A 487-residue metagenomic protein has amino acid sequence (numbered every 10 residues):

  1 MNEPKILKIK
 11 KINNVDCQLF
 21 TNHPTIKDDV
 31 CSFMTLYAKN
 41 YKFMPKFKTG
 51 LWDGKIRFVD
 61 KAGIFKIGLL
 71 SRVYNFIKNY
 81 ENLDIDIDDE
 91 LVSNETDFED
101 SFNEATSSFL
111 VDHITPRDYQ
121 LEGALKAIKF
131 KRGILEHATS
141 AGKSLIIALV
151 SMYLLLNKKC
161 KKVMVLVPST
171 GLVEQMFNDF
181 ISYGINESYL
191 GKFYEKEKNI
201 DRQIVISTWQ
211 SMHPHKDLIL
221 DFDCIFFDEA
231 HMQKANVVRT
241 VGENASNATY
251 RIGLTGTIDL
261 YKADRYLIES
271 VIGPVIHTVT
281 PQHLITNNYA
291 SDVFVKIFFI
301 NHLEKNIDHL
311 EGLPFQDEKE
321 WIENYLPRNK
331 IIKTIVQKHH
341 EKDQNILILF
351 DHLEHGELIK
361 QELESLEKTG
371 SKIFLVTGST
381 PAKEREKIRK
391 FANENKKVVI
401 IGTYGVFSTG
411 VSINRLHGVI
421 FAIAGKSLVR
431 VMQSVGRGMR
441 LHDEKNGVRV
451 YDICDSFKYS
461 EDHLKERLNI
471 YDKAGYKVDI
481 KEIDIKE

Functional and structural regions predicted by a protein language model:
L91-E136: Conserved pre-motif I regulatory segment
F130-L154: Walker A/P-loop
T170-K196, L366: Conserved helix-turn-beta segment of the N-terminal RecA-like "Helicase ATP-binding" lobe in SF1/SF2 helicases
Y189-I200, L347, E357-L358, S371-S408: Conserved helicase ATPase core of P-loop NTP-dependent helicases/translocases
F222-D223, I401-G402, V411-A424, R449-D452: A short beta-strand element within the Helicase C-terminal
H231-F294, Y471: Post-DEXD/H (motif II) to motif III coupling segment of the RecA-like Helicase ATP-binding lobe
I258, K426-V450: Conserved SF2 helicase motif VI
L310-D351, L358-Q361: Conserved interdomain hinge at the start of the Helicase C-terminal
